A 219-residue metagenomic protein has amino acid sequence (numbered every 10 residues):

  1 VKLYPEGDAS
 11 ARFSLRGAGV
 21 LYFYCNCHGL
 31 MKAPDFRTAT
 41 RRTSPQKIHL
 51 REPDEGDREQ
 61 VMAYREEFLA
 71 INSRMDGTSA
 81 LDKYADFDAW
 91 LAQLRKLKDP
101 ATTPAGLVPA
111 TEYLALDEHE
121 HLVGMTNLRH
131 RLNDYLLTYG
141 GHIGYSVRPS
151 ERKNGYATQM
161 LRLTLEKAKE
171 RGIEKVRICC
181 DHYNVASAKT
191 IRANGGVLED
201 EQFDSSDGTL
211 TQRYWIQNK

Functional and structural regions predicted by a protein language model:
V1-L3, E201-Q202: Beta-strand-rich interaction surfaces with strong enrichment in secreted/lumenal proteins
K2-R37, M125, T138-G140, S146 (+1 more regions): Short, compact, well-ordered microdomains
R41-H142, K167, D207-K219: GNAT-family acyltransferases
G144-V147, K153-E166, E170, K189-A193: Conserved acetyl-CoA-binding loop-helix of GNAT-fold acetyltransferases
A168-C179: Conserved GNAT acetyl-CoA-binding A-motif
I178-A188: Conserved beta-strand-loop-alpha-helix junction that forms the acyl-donor binding cleft
C179-C180, G195-R213: Conserved catalytic-core motifs of GNAT/GCN5-like acyltransferases
